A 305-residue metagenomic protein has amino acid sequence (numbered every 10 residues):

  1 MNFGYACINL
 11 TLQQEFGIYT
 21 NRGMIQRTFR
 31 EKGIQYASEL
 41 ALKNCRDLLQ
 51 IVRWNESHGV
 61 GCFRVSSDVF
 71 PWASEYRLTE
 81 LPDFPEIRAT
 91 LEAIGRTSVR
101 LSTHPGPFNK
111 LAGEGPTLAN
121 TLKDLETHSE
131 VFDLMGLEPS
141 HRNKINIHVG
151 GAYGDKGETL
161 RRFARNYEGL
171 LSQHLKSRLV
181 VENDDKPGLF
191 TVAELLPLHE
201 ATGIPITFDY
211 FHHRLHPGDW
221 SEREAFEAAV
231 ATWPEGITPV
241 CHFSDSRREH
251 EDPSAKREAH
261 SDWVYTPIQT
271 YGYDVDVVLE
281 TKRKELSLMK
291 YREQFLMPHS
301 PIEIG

Functional and structural regions predicted by a protein language model:
M1-L101, P107-K144, G169, Q173-R178 (+3 more regions): Alpha/beta catalytic barrel-like cores
P107, D185, H212: Short, glycine/acidic-enriched loop or turn micro-motifs at the edges of active sites
T127, G154, E158-L170, V180-N183 (+1 more regions): Active-site glycine-rich loop that binds ribose-phosphate moieties when present
K144-G150: Short, charge-patterned binding micro-sites
N146, R178-D185, P205-T207, E280: Catalytic beta/alpha-barrel core
L189, F211-H216: Short acidic, Gly/Ser-rich segments with clustered Asp/Glu that frequently serve as metal-coordination loops in enzyme
A193, G203-H212: Conserved mid-sequence domains
